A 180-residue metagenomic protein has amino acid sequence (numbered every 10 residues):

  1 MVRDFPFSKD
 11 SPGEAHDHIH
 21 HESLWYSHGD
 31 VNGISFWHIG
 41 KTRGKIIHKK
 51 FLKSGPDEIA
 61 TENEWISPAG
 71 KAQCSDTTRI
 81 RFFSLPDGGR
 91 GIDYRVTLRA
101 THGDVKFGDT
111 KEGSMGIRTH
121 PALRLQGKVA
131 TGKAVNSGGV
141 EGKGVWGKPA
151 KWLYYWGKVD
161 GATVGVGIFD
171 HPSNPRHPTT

Functional and structural regions predicted by a protein language model:
M1, G103-D104: Primarily extracytoplasmic ectodomains and periplasmic/lumenal surface modules that are beta-strand-rich
M1-H18, R95, T110, P172: Beta-strand-rich N-terminal accessory domains
F7, R79-F82, D170-P175: A short, sequence-level motif marking secondary-structure junctions
S11-G88: Extended, loop-rich substrate-binding clefts of extracytoplasmic carbohydrate-active enzymes
E58-A60, G91-D93, E112-S114: Broad gene-expression machinery/nucleic-acid interaction feature
I66-P68, T101, R124-Q126: Cell-envelope and extracellular/periplasmic
I92-A100: Short, well-ordered beta-strand segments enriched in hydrophobic/aromatic residues
D104-T179: Active-site/ligand-binding surface loops and adjacent short beta/alpha elements that line catalytic pockets across
